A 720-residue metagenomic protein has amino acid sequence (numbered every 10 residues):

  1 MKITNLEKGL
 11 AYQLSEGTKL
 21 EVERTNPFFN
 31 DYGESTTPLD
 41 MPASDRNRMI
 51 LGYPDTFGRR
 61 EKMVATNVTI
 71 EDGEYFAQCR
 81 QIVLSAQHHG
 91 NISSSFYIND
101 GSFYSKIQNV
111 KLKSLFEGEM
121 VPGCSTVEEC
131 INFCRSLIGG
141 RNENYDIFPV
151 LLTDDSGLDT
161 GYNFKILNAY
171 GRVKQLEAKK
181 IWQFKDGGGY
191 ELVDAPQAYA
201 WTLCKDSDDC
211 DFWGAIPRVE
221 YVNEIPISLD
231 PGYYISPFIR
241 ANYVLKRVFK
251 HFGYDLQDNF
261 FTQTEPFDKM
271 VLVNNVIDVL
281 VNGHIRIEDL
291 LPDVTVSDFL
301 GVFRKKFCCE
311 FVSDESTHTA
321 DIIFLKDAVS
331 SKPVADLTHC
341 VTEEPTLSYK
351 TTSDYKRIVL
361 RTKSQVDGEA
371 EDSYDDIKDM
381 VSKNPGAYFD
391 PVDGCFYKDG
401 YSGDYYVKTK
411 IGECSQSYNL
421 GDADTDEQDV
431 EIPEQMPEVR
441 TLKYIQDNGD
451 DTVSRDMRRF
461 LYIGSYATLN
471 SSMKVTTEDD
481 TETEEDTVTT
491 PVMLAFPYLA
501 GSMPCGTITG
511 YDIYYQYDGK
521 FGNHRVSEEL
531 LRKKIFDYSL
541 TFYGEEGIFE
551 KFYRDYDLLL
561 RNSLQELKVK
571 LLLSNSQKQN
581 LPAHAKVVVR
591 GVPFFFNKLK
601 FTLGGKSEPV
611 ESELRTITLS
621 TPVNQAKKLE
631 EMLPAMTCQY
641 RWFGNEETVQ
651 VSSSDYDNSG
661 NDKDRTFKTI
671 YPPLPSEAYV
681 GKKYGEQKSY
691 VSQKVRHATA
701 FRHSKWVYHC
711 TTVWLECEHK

Functional and structural regions predicted by a protein language model:
M1-K8, Y12-V302, S316, D327 (+8 more regions): Polar, S/T/G-rich
F28-E61, D230, L272-S331, E344-M636: An acidic/polar, Gly/Ser/Thr-rich interaction patch typically located in mid-to-C-terminal regions of proteins
N30-Y32, V83-I92, S313-H318, F601-E608 (+2 more regions): Short, ordered beta-strand-loop transition motifs
E74-Q78, P593, W706: Short, mixed charged/polar active-site loops that provide acid/base catalysis or chelate metal/phosphate cofactors
F96-F103, I322-S330, E613-V623, Y671-P673 (+1 more regions): Secondary-structure transition/turn motif
P122-G123, E129-V150, Y162, I166 (+2 more regions): Extracellular/luminal Pro/Thr/Ser-rich low-complexity repeat and linker "mucin-like" segments that act as
D336-C340: Eukaryotic mixed-charge, acidic/polar low-complexity intrinsically disordered regions
R455, E482-E484, V488, P634-D655 (+2 more regions): Serine/threonine-rich low-complexity intrinsically disordered regions
